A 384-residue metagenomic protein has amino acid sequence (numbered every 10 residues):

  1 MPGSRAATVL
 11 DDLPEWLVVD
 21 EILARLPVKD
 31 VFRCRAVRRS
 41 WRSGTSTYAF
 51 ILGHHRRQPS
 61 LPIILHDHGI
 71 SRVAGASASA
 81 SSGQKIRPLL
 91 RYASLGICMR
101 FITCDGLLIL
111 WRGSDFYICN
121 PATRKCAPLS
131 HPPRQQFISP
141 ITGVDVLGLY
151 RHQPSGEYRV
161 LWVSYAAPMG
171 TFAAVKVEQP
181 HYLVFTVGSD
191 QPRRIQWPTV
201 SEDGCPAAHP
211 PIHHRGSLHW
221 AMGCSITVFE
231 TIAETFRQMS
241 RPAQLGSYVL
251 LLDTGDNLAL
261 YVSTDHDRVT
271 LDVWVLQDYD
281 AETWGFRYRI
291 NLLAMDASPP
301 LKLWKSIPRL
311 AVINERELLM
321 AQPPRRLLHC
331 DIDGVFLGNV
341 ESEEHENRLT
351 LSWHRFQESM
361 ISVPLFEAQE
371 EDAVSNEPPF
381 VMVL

Functional and structural regions predicted by a protein language model:
M1-L384: N-terminal entry/capping and adjacent linker segments that precede and initiate structured domains
